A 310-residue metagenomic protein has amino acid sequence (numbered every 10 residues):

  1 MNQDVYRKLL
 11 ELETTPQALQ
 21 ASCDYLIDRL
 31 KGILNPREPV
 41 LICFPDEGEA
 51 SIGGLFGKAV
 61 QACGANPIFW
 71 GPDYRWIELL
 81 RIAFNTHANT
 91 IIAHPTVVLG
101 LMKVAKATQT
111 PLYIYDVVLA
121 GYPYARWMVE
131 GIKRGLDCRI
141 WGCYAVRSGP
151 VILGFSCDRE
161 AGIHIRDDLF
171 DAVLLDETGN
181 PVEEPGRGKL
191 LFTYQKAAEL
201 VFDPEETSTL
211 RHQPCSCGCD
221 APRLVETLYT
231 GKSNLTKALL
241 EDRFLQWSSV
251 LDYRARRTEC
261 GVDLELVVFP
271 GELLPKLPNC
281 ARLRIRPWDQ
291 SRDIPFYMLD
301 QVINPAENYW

Functional and structural regions predicted by a protein language model:
M1, L41-F56, G162-L175, L210: Short N-terminal secondary-structure initiator segments
M1-S22: Conserved AMP-binding A3 loop
Q3, I33-P36: Short, solvent-exposed loop/edge-beta patches enriched in aromatic
R7, E11, P36, Q61-A62: Gly-rich Lys/Arg/Thr-decorated short loops/hinges at beta-loop-alpha junctions or inter-strand turns that position
P16-R29, P39-L99: AMP-binding/adenylate-forming
R29-L34, T108-T110: Glycine-rich helix-loop-beta junction characteristic of Rossmann-like nucleotide cofactor-binding loops
P36-R37, I114: Phosphate-coordination loops involved in phosphoryl transfer and adenosine-cofactor binding
N66-W310: Active-site glycine/GP-rich loop and adjacent strand/helix microenvironment that borders small-molecule binding pockets
